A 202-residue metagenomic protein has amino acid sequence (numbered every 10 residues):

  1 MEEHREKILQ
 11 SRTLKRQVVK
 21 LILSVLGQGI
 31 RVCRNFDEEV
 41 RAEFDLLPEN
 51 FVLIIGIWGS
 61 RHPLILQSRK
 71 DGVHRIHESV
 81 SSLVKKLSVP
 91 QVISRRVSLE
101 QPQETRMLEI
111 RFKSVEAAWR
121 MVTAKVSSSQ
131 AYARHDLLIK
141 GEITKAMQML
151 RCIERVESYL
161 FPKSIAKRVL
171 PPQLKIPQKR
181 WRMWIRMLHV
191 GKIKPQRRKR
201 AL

Functional and structural regions predicted by a protein language model:
M1-L202: Feature captures hydrophobic
